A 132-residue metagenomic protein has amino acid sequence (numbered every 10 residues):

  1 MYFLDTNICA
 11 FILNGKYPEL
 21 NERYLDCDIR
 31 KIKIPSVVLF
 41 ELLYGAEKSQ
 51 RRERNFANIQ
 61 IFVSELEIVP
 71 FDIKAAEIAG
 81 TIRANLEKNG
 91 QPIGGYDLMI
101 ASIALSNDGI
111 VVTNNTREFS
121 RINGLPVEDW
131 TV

Functional and structural regions predicted by a protein language model:
M1, A101, L105-V132: Acidic, PIN/NYN-like endoribonuclease modules and their adjacent C-terminal/linker elements
M1-I34, Y44-V63: Short, well-structured N-terminal submotif of metal-dependent ribonuclease cores
D5, P35, I93-G94, N115 (+1 more regions): Histidine- and aromatic-rich ligand-binding microenvironments
D5-T6, L42, A79, A104 (+1 more regions): Generic structural signal for small/hydrophobic residues in well-ordered secondary structure, especially within
I8-C9, V38, A75, R117-E118: Alpha-helix capping/helix-boundary segments
L39, R52, F56-I59, A76-A79 (+1 more regions): A general structural signal for well-ordered alpha-helical segments in protein cores
E67-V112: Active-site neighborhoods of divalent-metal-dependent phosphate/nucleic-acid chemistry enzymes
